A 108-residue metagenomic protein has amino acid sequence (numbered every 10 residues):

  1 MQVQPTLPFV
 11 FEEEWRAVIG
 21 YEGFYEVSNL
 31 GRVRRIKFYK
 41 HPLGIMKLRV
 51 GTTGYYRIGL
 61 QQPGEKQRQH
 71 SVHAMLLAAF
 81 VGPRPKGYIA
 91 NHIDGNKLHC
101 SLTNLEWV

Functional and structural regions predicted by a protein language model:
M1-V108: Conserved recognition-core residues within compact binding domains
